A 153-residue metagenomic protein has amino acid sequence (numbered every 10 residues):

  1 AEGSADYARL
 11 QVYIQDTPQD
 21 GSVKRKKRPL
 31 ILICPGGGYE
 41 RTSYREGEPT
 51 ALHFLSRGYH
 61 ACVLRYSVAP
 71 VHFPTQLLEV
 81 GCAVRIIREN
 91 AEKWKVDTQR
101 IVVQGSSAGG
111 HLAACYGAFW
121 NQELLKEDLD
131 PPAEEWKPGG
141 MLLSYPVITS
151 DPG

Functional and structural regions predicted by a protein language model:
A1-K27, F73, P152: N-terminal cap/lid segment of alpha/beta-hydrolase-fold proteins
D6-R9, R28, R57, A108 (+1 more regions): Residues that flank catalytic or metal-binding motifs in active/ligand-binding sites
R25-K26, Y44-C62: Short amphipathic alpha-helix adjacent to the substrate-entry channel of hydrolases
K26-G36: Short beta-strand element of the alpha/beta-hydrolase
L30, L55-R65, V102, G140: A fold-wide structural signal in alpha/beta-hydrolase
G37, H60, R65-A69, V147: Short beta-to-alpha linker loops that shape the active-site pocket of alpha/beta-hydrolase fold enzymes
T42-Y44, P49, L64-T98: Catalytic nucleophile-loop/oxyanion-hole region of alpha/beta-hydrolase and closely related hydrolase-like folds
C82-G153: Primarily recognizes the serine-hydrolase "nucleophile elbow" in alpha/beta-hydrolase and SGNH/GDSL folds
